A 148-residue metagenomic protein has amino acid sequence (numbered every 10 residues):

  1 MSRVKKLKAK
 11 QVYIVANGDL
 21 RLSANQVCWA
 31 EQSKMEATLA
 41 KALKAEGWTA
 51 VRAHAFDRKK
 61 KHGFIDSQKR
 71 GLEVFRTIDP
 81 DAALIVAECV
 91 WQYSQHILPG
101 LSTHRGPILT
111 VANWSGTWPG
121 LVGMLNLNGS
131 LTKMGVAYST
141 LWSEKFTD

Functional and structural regions predicted by a protein language model:
M1-D148: An N-terminal assembly and electron-transfer interface module characteristic of large anaerobic redox and radical
